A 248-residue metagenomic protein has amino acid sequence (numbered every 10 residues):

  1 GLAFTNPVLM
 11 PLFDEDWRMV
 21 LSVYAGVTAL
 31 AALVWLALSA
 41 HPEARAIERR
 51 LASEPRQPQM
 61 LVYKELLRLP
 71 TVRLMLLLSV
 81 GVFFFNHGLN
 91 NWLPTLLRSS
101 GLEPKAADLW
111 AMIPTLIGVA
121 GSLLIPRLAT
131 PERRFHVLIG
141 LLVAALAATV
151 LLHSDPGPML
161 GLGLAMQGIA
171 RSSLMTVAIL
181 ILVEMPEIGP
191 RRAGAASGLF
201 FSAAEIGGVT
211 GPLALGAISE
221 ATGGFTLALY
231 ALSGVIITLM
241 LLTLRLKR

Functional and structural regions predicted by a protein language model:
G1-A40: Helix-loop-helix hairpin linking two adjacent transmembrane segments in secondary transporters
F4-D14, L97-R98, L128-A129, A214-G223: Interfacial helix-cap and linker-helix signal at transmembrane-aqueous boundaries of multi-pass secondary transporters
P11-A25, G216-I236: A membrane-interface helix-boundary motif in multi-pass transporters
L36-L61: Flexible cytoplasmic inter-helical loops of multi-pass small-molecule transporters
L69-S122: Extracytoplasmic gate region of multi-pass secondary transporters
G121-R133: Helix-to-loop junctions at the C-terminal end of transmembrane segments in multipass secondary transporters
E132-I181: C-terminal transmembrane helical hairpin of 12-TM major facilitator-type secondary transporters
I188-F225, L232: A late C-terminal transmembrane helix in Major Facilitator Superfamily
